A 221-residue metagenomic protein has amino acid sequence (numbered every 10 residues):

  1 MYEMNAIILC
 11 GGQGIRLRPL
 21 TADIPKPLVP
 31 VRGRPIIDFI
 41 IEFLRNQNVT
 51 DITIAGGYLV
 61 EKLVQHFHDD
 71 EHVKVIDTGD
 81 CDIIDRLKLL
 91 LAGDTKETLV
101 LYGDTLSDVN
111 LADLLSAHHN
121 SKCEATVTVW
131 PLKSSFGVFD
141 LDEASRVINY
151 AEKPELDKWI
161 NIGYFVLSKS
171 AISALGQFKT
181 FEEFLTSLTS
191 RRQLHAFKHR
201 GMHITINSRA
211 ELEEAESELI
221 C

Functional and structural regions predicted by a protein language model:
M1-I8, R16, P30, R34-Y102 (+4 more regions): Conserved N-terminal catalytic core of the sugar/cofactor nucleotidyltransferase
G12, H66, V138-V147: Acidic-glycine-rich active-site phosphate/pyrophosphate-binding loop
A22-K26: Short alpha-helical oligomerization interface
L28, F139-L141, A196: A structural signal for short hydrophobic beta-strand segments in well-ordered beta-sheet cores
A55-G57, I76-T78, T128, K153 (+1 more regions): Conserved beta-strand termini and adjacent loop/short-helix elements that scaffold enzyme active sites in alpha/beta
L99, L106, L115, H119 (+2 more regions): Catalytic-core segments of class I nucleotidyltransferases/pyrophosphorylases that form NMP-activated intermediates
S121-P131: A short, conserved acidic/glycine-rich loop-to-beta-strand motif that forms the donor nucleotide-sugar/metal
